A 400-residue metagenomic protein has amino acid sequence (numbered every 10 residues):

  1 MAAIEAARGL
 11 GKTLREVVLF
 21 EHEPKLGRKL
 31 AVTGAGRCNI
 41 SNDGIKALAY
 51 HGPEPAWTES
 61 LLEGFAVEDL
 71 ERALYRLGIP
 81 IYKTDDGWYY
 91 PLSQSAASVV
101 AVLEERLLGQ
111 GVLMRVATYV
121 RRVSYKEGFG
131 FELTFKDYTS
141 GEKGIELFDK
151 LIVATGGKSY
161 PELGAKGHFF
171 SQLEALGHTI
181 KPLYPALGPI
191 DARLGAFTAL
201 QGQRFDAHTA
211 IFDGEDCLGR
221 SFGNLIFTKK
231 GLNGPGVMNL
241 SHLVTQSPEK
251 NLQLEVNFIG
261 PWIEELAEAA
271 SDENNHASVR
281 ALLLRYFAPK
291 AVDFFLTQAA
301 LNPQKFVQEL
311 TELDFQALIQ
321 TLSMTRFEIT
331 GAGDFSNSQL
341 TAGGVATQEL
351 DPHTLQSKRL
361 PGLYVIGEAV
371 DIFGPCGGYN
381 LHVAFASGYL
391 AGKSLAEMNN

Functional and structural regions predicted by a protein language model:
A7-A35: Glycine-rich FAD pyrophosphate-binding loop
R15-V18, L113, T179, Q253: Residues at the starts of beta-strands that form the adenosine-phosphate
V18-F20, V120, I145-A165, Q172-E174 (+3 more regions): Short hydrophobic core segments
P24-L26, A31-V32, I40-S41, K46-A47 (+2 more regions): An anion/pyrophosphate-binding glycine-rich loop and adjacent beta-alpha core in soluble alpha-beta enzymes
G34-D86: Glycine-rich active-site loop/strand segments that organize a redox cofactor
G64-K150, V292, L296: Feature captures the FAD/FMN-dependent oxidoreductase FAD-binding
V116, D293-F373: A glycine-rich dinucleotide-binding beta-alpha-beta segment and adjacent secondary-structure elements that constitute
G157-L176, I372-N399: A conserved FAD-binding loop/helix module that cradles the flavin
